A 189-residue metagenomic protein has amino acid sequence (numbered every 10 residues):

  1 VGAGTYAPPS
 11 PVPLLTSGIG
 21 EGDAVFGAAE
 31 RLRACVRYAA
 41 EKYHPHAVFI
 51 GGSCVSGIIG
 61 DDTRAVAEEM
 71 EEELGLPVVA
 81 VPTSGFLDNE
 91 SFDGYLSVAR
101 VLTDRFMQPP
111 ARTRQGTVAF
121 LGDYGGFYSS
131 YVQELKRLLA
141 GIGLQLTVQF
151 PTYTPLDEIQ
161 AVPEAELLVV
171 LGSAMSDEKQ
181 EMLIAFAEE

Functional and structural regions predicted by a protein language model:
V1-E189: An N-terminal assembly and electron-transfer interface module characteristic of large anaerobic redox and radical
